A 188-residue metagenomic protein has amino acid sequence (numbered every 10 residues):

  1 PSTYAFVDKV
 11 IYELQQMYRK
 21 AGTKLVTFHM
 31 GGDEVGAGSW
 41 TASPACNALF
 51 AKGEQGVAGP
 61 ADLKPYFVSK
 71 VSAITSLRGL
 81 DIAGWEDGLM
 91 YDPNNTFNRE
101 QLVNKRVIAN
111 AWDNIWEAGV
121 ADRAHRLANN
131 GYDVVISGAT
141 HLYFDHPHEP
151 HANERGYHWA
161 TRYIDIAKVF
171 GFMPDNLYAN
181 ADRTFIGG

Functional and structural regions predicted by a protein language model:
S2-I108, D113-G119, A124, G131: Active-site neighborhood of glycoside hydrolase catalytic domains
D81-G188: Flexible, acidic glycine-rich loops studded with aromatic residues
